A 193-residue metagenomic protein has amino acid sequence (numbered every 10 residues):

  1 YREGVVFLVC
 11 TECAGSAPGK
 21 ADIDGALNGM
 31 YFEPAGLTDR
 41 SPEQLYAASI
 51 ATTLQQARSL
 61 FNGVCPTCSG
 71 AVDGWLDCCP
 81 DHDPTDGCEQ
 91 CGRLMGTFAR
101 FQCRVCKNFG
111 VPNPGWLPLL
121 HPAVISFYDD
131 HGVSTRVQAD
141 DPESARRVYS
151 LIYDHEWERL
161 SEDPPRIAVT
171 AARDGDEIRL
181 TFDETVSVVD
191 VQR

Functional and structural regions predicted by a protein language model:
Y1-L117: Mid-protein regulatory/catalytic core that forms ligand/cofactor-binding pockets and protein-protein interaction
V64-R193: Long, contiguous alpha-helical scaffold regions
